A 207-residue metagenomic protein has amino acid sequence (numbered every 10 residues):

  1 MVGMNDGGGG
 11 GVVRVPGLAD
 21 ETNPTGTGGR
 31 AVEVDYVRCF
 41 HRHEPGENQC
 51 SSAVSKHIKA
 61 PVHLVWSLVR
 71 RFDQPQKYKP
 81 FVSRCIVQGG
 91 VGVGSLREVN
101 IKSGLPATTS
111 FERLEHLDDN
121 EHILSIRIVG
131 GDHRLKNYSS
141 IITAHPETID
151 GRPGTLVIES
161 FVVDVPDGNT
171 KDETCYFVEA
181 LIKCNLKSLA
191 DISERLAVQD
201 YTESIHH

Functional and structural regions predicted by a protein language model:
V2-G92: Hydrophobic ligand-binding cavity/cleft-lining segments
G3, S125-C184: Beta-strand/loop substructures that line and gate deep hydrophobic ligand-binding cavities in soluble
C39, K187-H207: Short, highly charged C-terminal tails/helix-capping segments
E47, S51, I58, S103 (+2 more regions): Amphipathic alpha-helical protein-protein interaction segments
A53-H57, T108-F111, S139-T143, I158-S160: Well-ordered beta-strand positions in beta-sheet-rich domains
H57, H63, R70-K136, L196: Glycine-rich portal/gate segments that line the openings of hydrophobic small-molecule binding cavities
H63, S67, D73, E112 (+1 more regions): Amphipathic alpha-helical interface elements that mediate macromolecular binding in regulatory proteins
V82-I86, T174-C175, I205-H206: Short amphipathic alpha-helical segments embedded in low-complexity Lys/Glu-rich regions
